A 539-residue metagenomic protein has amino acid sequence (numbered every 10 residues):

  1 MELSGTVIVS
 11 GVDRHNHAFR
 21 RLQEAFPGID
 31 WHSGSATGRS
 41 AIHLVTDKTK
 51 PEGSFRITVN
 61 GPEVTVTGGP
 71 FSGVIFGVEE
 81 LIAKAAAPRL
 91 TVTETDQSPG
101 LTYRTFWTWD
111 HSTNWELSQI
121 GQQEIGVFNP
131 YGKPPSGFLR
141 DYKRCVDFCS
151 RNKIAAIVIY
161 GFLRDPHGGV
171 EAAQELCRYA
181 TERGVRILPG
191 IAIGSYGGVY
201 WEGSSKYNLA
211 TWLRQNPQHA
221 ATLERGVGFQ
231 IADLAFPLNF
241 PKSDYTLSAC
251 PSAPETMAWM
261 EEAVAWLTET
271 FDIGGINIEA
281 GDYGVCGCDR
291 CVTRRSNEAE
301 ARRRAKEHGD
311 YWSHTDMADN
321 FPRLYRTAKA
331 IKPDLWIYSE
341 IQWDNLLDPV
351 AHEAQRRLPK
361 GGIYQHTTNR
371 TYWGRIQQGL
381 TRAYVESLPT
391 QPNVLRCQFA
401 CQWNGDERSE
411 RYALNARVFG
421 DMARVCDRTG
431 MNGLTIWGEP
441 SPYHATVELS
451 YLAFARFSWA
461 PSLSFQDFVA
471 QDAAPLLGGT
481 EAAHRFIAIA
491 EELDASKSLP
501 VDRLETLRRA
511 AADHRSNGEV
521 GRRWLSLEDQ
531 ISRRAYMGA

Functional and structural regions predicted by a protein language model:
M1-F19, G38-D47, T65-V66, W107: Short hydrophobic beta-strand segments
L3-V7, A301-G309: A short, surface-exposed helix-loop junction/capping segment
S10, R183-G184, A258, A265 (+2 more regions): Substrate-binding groove of N-acetylhexosamine-processing glycoside hydrolases
D13-R21, P51-E52, V59-G281, C286 (+6 more regions): Feature activates predominantly on carbohydrate-active enzymes
H15-S35: N-terminal segment of the mature soluble domain
I29-G53, I57: Short, well-ordered secondary-structure micro-motifs within conserved domains or adaptor modules
D30-S33, P189, S339: A structural preference for short, hydrophobic beta-strand core positions in alpha/beta folds
K48, G281-V285, Q342-L347: Short, internal active-site loops enriched in acidic
